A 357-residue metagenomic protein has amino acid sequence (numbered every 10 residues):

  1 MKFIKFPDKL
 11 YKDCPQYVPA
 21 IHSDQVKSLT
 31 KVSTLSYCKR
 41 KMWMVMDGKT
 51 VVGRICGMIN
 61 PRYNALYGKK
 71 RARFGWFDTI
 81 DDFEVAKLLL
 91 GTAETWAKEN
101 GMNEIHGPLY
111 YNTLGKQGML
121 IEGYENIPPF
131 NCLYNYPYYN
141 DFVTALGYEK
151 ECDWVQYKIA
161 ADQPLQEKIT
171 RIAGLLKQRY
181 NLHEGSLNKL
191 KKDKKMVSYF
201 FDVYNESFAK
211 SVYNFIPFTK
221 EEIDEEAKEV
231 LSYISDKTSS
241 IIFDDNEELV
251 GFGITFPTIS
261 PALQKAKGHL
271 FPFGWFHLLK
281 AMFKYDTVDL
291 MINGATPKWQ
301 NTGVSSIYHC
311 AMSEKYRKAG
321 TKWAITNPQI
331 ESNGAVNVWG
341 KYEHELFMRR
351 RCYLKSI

Functional and structural regions predicted by a protein language model:
F6, T92, W96, V203-S207 (+9 more regions): Generic, well-ordered alpha-helical scaffold segments in large soluble proteins
P7-K49, G53-A65, S186-G294: A conserved beta-strand-loop-helix scaffold within acyl/acetyltransferase catalytic domains
L66-G147, A266-K341: Acyl-donor binding region in acyl/amide transferases
K87, K194, S198, P217-D224 (+3 more regions): Conserved structured core elements
Y111-T113, D162-P164, L190, P257-S260 (+1 more regions): Short, solvent-exposed loop/turn segments at secondary-structure junctions
L133-F215: Acyltransferase donor/substrate-recognition loop-hinge adjacent to the catalytic core
K341-C352: A structural motif corresponding to the C-terminal lobe/cap of the Radical SAM core domain
